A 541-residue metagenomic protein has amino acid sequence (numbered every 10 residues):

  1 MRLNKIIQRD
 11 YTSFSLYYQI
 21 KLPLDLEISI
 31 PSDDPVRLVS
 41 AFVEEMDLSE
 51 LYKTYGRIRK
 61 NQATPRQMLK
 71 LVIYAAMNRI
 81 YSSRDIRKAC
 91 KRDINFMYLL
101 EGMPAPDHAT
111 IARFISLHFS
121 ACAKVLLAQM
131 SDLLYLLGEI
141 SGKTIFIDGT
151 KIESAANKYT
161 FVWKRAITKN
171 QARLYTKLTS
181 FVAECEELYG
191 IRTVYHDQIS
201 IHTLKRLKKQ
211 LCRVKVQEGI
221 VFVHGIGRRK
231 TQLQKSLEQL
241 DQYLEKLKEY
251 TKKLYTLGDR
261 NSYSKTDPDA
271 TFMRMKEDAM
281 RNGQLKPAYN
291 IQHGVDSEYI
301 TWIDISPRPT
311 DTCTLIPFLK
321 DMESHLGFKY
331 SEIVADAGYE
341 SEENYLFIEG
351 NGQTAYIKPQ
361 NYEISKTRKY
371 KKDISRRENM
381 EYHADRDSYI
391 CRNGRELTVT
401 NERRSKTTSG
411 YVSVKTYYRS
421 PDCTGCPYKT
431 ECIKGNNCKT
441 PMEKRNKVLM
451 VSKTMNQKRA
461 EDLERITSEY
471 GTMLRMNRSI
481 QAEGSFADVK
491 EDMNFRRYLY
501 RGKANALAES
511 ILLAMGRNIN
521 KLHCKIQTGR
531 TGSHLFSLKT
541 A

Functional and structural regions predicted by a protein language model:
M1-R37: Hydrophobic alpha-helical membrane-insertion signals
R2-L3, S13, V72, R79-R92 (+1 more regions): Anion-binding and metal-coordination hotspots
I7-D10, Y55-R59, Y470-M473: A ubiquitous short alpha-helical element
P31-I73: Basic, short loop/linker segments at the boundary and entry of helix-turn-helix/winged-helix-like folds
E44-Y52, Y74-I80, R92-L99: Short helix-loop boundary/capping segments at the starts of domains
I58, Y98-M103, D132: Catalytic micro-motifs at enzyme active sites that drive phosphoryl/nucleotidyl and oxygen chemistry
